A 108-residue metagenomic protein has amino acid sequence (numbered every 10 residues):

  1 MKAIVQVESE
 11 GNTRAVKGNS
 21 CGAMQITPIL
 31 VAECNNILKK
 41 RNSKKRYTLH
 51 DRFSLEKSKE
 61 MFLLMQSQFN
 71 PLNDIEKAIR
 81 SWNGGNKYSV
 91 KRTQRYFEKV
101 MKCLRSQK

Functional and structural regions predicted by a protein language model:
M1-K108: Catalytic glycan-binding domains that act on GlcNAc-containing polysaccharides
